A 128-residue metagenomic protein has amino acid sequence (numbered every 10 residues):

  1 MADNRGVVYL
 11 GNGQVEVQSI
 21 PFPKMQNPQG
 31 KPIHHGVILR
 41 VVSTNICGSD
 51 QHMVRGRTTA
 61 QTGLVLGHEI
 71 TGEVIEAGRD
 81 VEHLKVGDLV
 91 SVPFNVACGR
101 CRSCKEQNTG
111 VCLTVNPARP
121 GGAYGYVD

Functional and structural regions predicted by a protein language model:
A2-V7, V37: Short structural boundary motif marking the start of a folded domain
R5, E16, P21, R40 (+1 more regions): Residues located in well-ordered beta-strands
L10, P23, P28-P32, Q61-G67 (+1 more regions): Short Gly/Pro-enriched turn/cap motifs at secondary-structure boundaries
L10-Q14, T44-I46: Short polar catalytic/cofactor-binding loops
F22, C98-D128: NAD(P)H dinucleotide-binding glycine-rich loop of Rossmann-like/cofactor-binding domains, especially the beta1-alpha1
Q26-N45, V54-K105: Glycine-rich beta-strand-centered segment in the early N-terminal region that forms part of a ligand/cofactor-binding
